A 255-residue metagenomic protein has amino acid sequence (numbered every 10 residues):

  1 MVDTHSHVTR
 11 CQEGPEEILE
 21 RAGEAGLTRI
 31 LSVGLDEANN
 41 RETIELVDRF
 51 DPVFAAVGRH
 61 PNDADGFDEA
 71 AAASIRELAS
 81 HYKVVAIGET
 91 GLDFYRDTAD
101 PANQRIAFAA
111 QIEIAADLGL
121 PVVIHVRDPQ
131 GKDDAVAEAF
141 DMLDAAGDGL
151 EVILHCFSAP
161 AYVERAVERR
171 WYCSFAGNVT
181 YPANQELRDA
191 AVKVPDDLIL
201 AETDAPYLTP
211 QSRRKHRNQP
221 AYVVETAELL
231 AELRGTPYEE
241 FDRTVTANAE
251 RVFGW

Functional and structural regions predicted by a protein language model:
M1, S6-E17, L31-E37, G66-E69 (+6 more regions): Divalent metal-binding pocket/active-site signature
H7-V8, G58-P61, G177-P182, A205-P206: Short, acidic/turn-prone active-site loops that include or flank metal/cofactor- and phosphate-binding residues
E20-A25, I114, P220-W255: Mid-to-C-terminal alpha-helical segments outside catalytic/metal-binding sites
E24-A25, F50-V57, H81-K83, A205-P206 (+1 more regions): Active-site gating loops and adjacent loop-to-helix segments of metal-dependent hydrolytic enzymes
L27-A73: A metal-dependent hydrolase metal-coordination microenvironment
L31, F54-A56, V123, I153 (+2 more regions): Structural detector of well-ordered beta-strand residues that form the stable sheet scaffold of enzyme domains
A56-V57, V85-T90, D197-A205: Non-cysteine beta-strand/loop elements that form the S-adenosyl-L-methionine
P61-N62, L92-Y95, P206-L208: A short, flexible beta-alpha/helix-coil linker loop
